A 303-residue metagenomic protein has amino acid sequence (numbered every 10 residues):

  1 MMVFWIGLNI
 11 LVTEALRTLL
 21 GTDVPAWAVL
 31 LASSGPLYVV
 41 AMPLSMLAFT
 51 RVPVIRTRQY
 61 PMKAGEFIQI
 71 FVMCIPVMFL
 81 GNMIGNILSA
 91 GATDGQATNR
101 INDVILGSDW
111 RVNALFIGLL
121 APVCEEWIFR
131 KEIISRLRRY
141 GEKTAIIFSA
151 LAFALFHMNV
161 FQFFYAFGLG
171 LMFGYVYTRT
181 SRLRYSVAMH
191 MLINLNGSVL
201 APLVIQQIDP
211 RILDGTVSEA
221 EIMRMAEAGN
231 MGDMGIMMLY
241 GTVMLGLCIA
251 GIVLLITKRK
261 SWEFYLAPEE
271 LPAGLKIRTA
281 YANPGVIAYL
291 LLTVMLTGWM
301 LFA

Functional and structural regions predicted by a protein language model:
M1-M2, A28-A32, P53-V54, F71 (+5 more regions): Generic hydrophobic, helix-prone segments enriched in Leu/Val/Ile
M1-N9, Q69-M78, G285-V294: Alpha-helical transmembrane segments
I6-L37, N82-D109, F161, P202-T242 (+1 more regions): Membrane-helix interface segments in multi-pass membrane proteins
L8-N9, T13, A41-M46, V77 (+4 more regions): Alpha-helical transmembrane segments of polytopic integral membrane proteins, especially the permease/helical cores
E14-T22, A26-V72, Q96, I249-A273: Membrane-helix interface linkers and caps
L19-A28, V54-W127, S135, G298-A303: Juxtamembrane helix-loop-helix connectors linking adjacent transmembrane helices in multi-pass membrane enzymes
R111-F302: Transmembrane helix-loop-helix hairpins at the membrane interface of multi-pass integral membrane proteins
